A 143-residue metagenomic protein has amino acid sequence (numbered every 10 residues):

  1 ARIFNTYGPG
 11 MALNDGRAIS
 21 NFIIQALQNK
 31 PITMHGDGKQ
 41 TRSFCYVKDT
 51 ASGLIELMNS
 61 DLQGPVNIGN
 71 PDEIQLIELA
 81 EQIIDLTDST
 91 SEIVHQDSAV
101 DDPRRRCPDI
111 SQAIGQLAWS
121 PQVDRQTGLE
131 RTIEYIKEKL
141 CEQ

Functional and structural regions predicted by a protein language model:
A1-G16: Flexible, glycine-rich beta-alpha linker
N5, P9, I24-Q143: C-terminal substrate-binding subdomain of Rossmann-fold SDR/epimerase-dehydratase oxidoreductases
I19-S20: Amphipathic alpha-helical segments in well-structured domains
